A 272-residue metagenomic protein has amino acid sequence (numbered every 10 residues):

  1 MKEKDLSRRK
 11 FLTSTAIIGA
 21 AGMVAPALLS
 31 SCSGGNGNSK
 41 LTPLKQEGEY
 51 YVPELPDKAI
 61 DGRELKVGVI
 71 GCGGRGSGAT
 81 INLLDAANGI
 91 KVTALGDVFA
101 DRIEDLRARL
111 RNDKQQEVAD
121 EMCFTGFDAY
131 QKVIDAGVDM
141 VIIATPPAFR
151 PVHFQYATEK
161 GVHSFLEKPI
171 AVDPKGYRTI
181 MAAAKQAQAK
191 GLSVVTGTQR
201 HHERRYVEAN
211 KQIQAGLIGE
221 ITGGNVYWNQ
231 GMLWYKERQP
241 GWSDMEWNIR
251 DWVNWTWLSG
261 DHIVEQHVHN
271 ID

Functional and structural regions predicted by a protein language model:
K2-V162, T179-G191: N-terminal glycine-/serine-/threonine-rich beta1-alpha1-beta2 phosphate-ribose binding loop of Rossmann-like
G68, V141-I142, V172, T198 (+1 more regions): A generic structural signal for short
G71, G76, K190-T196, R200-D272: Predominantly a Rossmann-like dinucleotide-binding segment in NAD(P)-dependent oxidoreductases
F99, T125-F127, P146-R150, A171-D173 (+2 more regions): Short, solvent-exposed turn/loop segments enriched in Gly/Ser/Thr/Pro and often Arg
G161-D173: ADP-ribose/adenylate-binding Rossmann-like module
K175-Y177: Rossmann-like NAD(P) dinucleotide-binding subdomain of oxidoreductase/dehydrogenase enzymes
